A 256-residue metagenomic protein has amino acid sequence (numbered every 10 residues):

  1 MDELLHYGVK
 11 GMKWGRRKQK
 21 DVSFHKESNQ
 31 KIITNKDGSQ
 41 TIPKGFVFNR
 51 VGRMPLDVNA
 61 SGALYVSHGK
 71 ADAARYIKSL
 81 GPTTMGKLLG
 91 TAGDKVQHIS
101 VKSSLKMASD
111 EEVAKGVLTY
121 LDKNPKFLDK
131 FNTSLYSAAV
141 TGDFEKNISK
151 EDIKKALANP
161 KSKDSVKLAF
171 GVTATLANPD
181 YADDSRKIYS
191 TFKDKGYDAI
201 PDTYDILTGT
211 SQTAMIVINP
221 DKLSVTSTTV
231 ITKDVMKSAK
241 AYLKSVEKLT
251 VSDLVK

Functional and structural regions predicted by a protein language model:
D2-Q19: Short acidic, low-complexity intrinsically disordered linear motifs used for protein-protein interactions
V22: Conformational-control "hinges and anchors"
Q30-K256: Active-site and NAD+-binding cores of ADP-ribose-processing enzymes
